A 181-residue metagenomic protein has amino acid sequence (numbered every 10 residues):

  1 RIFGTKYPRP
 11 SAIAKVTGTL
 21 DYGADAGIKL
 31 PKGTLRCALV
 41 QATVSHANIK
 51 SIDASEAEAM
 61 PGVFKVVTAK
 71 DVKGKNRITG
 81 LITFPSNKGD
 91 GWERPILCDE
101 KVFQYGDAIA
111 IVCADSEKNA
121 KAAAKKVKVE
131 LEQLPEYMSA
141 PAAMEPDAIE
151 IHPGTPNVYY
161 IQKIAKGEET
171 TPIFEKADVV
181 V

Functional and structural regions predicted by a protein language model:
R1-Q162, P172-V181: Flexible, low-hydrophobicity surface segments
